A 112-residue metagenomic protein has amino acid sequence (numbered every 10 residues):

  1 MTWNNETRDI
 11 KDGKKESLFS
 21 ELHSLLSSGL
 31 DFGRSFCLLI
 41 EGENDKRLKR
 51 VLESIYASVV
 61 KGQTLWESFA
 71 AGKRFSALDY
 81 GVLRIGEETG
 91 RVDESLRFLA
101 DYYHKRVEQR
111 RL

Functional and structural regions predicted by a protein language model:
M1-L112: Catalytic metal-binding core of the metallo-beta-lactamase
